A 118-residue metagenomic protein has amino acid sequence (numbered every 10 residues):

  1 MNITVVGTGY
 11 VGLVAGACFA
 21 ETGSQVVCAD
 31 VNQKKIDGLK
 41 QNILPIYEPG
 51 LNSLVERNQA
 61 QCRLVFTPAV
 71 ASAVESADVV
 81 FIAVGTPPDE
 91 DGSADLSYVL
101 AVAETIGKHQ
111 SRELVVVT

Functional and structural regions predicted by a protein language model:
M1-T118: Structural/interface elements that position substrates and couple domains in central-metabolism enzymes
